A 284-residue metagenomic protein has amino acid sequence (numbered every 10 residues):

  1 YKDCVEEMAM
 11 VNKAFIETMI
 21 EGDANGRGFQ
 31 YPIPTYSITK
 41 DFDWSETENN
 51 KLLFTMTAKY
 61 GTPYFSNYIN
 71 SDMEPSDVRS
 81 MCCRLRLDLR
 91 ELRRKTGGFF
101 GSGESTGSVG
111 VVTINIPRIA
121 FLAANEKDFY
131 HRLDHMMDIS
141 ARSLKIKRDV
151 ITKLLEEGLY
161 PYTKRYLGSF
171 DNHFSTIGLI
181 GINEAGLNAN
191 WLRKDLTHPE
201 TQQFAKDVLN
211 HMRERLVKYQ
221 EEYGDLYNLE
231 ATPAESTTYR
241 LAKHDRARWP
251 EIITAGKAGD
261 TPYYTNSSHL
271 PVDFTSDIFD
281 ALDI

Functional and structural regions predicted by a protein language model:
Y1-D171, L192, H198-I284: Conserved catalytic cores of very large enzyme subunits
K164-A185: Core structural elements
N188: Metallocofactor- and cofactor-centric catalytic cores in central/energy metabolism, strongly enriched
